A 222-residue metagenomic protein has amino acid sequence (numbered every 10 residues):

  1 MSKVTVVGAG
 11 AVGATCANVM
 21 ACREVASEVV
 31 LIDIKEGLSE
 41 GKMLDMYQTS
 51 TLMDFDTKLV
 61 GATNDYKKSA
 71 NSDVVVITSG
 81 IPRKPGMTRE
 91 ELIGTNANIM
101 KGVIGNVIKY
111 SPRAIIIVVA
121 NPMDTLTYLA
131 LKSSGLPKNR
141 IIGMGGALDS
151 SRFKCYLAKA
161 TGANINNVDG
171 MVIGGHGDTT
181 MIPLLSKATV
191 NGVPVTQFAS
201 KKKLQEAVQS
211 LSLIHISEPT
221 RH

Functional and structural regions predicted by a protein language model:
A9-G10: Glycine-rich Rossmann-fold phosphate-binding loop(s) that bind the pyrophosphate of adenine dinucleotide cofactors
G13-A14: N-terminal Rossmann-fold NAD(P) dinucleotide-binding loop
V30-I34, E218: Conserved acidic E/D residue at the C-terminus of a beta-strand in Rossmann-like folds
I34-S72: Conserved N-terminal Rossmann-fold NAD(P) cofactor-binding segment
V75-V76: N-terminal Rossmann-like NAD(P) cofactor-binding module of classical short-chain dehydrogenase/reductase
T88-K154: Rossmann-like NAD(P)(H) cofactor-binding subdomain of soluble oxidoreductases
L136-L204: Conserved anion/nucleotide-ligand pocket segment
I214-T220: Conserved small/polar residues in nucleotide/adenosyl-binding loops
